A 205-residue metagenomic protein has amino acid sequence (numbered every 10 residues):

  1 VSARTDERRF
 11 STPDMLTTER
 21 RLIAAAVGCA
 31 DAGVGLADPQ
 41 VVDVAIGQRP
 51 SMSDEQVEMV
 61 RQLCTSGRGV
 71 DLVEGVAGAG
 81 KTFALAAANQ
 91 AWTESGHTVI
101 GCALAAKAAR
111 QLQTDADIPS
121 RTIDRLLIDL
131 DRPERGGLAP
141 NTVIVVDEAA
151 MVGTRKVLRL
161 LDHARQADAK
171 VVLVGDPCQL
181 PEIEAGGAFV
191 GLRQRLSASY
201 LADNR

Functional and structural regions predicted by a protein language model:
V1-R205: Conserved ATP-binding/catalytic motifs of P-loop helicase motor domains
